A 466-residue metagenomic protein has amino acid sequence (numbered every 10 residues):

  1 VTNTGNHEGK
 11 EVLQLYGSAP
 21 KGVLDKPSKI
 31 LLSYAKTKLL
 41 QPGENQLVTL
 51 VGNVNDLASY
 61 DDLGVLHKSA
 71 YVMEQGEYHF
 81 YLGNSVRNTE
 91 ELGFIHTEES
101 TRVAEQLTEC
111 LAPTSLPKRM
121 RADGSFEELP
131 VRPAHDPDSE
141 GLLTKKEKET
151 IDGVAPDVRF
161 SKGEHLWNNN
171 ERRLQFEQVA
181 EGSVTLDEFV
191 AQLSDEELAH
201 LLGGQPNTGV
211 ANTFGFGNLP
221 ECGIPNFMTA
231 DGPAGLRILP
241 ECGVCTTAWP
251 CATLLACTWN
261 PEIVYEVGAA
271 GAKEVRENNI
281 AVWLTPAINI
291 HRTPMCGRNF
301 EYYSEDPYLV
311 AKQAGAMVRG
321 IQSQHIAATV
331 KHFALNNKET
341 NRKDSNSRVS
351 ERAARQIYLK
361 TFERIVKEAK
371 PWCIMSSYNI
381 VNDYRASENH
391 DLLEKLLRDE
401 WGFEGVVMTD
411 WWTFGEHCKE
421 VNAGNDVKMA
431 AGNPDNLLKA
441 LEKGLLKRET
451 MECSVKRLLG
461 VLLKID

Functional and structural regions predicted by a protein language model:
V1-N88, L107-D466: Glycoside hydrolase catalytic-domain context in secreted enzymes
R87-T108: Extended, polar beta-sheet/loop recognition surfaces of beta-rich domains that mediate binding to diverse ligands
